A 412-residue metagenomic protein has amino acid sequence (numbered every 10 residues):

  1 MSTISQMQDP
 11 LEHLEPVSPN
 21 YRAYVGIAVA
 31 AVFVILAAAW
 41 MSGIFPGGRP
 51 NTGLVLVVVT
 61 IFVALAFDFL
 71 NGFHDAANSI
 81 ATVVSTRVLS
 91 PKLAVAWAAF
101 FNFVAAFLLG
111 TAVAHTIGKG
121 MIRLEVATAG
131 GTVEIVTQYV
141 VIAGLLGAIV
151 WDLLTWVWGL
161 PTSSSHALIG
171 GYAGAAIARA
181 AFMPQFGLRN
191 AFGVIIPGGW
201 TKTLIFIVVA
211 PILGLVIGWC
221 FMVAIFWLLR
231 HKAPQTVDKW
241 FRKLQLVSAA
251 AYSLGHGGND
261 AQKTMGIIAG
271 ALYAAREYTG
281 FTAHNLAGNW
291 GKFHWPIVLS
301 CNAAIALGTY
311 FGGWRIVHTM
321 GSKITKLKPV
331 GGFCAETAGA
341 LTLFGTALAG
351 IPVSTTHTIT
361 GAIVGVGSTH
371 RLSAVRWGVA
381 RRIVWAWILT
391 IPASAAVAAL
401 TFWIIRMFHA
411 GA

Functional and structural regions predicted by a protein language model:
S2-A412: Multi-pass alpha-helical transmembrane bundle typical of ion/small-solute transporters and intramembrane aspartyl
